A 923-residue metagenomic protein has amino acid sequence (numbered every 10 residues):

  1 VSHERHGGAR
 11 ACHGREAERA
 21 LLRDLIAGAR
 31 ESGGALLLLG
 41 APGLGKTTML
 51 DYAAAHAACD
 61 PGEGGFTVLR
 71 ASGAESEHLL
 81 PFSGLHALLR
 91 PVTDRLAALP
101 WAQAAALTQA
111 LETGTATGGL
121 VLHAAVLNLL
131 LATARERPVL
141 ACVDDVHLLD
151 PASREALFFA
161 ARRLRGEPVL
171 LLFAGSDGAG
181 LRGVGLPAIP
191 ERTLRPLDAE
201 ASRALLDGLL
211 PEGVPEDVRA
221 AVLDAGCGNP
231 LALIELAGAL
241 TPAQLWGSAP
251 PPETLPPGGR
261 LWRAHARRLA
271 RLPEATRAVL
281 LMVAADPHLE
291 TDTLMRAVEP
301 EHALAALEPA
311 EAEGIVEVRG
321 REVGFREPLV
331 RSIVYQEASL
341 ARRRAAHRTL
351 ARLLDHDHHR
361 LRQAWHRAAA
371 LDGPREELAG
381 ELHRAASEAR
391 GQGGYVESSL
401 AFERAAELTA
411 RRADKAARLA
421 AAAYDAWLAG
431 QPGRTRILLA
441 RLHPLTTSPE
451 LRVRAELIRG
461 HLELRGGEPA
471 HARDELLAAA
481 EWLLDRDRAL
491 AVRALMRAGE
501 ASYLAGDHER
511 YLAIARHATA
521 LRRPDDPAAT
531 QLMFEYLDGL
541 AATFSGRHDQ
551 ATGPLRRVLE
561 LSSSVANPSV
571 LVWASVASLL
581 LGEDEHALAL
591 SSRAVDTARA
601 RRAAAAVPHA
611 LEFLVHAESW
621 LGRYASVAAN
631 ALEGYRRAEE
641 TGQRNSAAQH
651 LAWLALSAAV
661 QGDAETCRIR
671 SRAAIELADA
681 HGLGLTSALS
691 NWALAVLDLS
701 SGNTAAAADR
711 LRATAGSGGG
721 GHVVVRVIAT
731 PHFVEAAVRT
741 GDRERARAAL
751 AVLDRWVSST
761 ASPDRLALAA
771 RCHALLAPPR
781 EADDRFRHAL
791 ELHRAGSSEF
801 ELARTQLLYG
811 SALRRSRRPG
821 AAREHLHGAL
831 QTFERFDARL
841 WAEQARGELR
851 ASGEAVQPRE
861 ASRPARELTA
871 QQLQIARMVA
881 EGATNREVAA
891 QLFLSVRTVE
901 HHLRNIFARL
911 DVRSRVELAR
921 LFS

Functional and structural regions predicted by a protein language model:
A11-L25, Q871: N-terminal pre-P-loop "Q-motif" helix
S32-G33, L80, V318-G320, H358-R362 (+14 more regions): Alpha-solenoid helical repeat architecture
G33-A35, M49-H56, P138, L304-A306 (+13 more regions): Extended alpha-helical scaffolding segments used for macromolecular assembly and cargo binding
L44, T48-V139, L148: Conserved phosphate-binding/catalytic loops and adjacent sensor/switch elements of nucleotide-binding enzymes, spanning
L44, Y52, A201-A410, D414 (+3 more regions): Short secondary-structure boundary elements
A54-G64, W101-A102, R182-G183, E216 (+6 more regions): Internal alpha-solenoid helical repeat scaffolds
A156-T193: Sensor-1/coupling segment of RecA-like P-loop NTPase cores
R850, Q857-S923: Helix-turn-helix DNA-binding segment
